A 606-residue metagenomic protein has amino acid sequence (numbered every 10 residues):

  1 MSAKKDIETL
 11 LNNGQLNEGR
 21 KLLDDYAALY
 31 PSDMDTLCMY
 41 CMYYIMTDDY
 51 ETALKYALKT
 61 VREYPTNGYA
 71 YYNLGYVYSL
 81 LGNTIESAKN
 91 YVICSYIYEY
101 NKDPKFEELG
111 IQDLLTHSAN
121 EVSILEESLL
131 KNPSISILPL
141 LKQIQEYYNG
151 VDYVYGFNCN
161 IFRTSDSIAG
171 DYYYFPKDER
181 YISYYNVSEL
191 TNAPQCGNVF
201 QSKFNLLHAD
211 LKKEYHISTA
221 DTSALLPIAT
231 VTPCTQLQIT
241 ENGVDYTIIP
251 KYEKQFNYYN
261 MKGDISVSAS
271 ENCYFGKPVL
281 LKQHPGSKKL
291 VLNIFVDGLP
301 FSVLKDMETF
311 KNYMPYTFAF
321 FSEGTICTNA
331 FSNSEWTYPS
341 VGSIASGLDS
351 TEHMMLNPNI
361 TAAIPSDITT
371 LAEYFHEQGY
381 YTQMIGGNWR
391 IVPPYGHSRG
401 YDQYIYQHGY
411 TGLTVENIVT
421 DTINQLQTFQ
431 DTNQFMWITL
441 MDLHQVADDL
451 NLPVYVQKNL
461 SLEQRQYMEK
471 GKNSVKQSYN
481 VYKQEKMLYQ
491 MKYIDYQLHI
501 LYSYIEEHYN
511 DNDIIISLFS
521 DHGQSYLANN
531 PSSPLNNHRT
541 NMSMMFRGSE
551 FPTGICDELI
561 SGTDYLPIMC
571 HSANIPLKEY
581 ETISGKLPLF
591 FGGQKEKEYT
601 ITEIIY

Functional and structural regions predicted by a protein language model:
S2-D6, M42, Y100, Q112-Y606: Catalytic domains that recognize anionic headgroups
E8-N12, D24-R62: Alpha-helical adaptor scaffolds
T84-K102: TPR/TPR-like (Sel1-like) alpha-helical repeat modules
